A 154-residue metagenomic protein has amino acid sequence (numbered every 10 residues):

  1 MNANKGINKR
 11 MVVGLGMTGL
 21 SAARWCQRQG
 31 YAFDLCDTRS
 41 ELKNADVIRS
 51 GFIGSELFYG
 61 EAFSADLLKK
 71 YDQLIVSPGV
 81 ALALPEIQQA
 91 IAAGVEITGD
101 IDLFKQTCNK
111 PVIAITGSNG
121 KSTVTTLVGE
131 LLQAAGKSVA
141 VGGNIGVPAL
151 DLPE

Functional and structural regions predicted by a protein language model:
M1-G99, L103: N-terminal leader/targeting and accessory segments in enzymes
Q27-R28, A65-K69, P78-E154: Phosphate-binding loop of NTP-binding sites
